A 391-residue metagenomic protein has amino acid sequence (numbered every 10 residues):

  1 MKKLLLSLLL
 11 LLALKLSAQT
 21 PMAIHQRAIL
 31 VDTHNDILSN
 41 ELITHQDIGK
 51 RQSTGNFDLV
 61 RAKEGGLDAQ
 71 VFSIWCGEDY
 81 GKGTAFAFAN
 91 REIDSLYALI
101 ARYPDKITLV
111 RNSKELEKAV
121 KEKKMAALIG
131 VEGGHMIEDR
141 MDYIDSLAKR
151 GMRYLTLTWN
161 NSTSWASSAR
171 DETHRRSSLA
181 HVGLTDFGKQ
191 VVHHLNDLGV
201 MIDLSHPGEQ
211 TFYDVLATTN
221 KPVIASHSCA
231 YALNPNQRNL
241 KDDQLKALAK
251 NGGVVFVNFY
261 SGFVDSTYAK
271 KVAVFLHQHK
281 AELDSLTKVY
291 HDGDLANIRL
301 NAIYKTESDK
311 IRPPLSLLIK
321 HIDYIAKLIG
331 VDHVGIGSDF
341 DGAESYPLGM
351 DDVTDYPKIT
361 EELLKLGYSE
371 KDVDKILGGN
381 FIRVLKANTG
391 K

Functional and structural regions predicted by a protein language model:
M1-A23: Bacterial Sec-dependent N-terminal signal peptides
L10, A18, I43, S226-C229: Short, charged, low-hydrophobicity "junction" segments
L12-A13, T44, Y213, Q237: Alpha-helical transmembrane segments and their juxtamembrane interfaces
Q19-L179, P235-K391: N-terminal hydrophobic targeting/anchoring segments and the immediately downstream early-domain regions of hydrolases
R150-I224, S228-R238: Divalent metal-binding pocket/active-site signature
